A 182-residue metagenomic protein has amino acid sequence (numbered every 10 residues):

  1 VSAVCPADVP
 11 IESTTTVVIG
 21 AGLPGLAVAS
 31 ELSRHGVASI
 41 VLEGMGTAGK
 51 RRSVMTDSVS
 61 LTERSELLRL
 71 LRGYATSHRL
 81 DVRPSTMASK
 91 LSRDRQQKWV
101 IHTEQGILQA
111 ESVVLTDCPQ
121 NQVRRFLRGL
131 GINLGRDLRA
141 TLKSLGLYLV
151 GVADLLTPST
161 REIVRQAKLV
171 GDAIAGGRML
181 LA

Functional and structural regions predicted by a protein language model:
V1-T15, R69-G73, H78, N121 (+4 more regions): Extreme N-terminal leader/targeting segments of oxidoreductases
C5-E66: Beta1-alpha1 glycine-rich phosphate/pyrophosphate-binding loop at the start of Rossmann-like nucleotide-binding domains
V17-I19, I107-Q120: Short hydrophobic core segments
A29, R34-V37, V164-A182: Internal hydrophobic alpha-helix adjacent to the cofactor/substrate pocket in enzyme cavities
M55-G73, L155-V164: Short beta-strand to alpha-helix junction loop
P84-W99: A conserved short coil-to-beta-strand element within the FAD-binding core of flavoproteins
L115-G131: Flavin (primarily FAD) binding-site architecture
T141-L169: Short FAD-binding loop at a beta-strand-to-alpha-helix junction that anchors the flavin cofactor in diverse
